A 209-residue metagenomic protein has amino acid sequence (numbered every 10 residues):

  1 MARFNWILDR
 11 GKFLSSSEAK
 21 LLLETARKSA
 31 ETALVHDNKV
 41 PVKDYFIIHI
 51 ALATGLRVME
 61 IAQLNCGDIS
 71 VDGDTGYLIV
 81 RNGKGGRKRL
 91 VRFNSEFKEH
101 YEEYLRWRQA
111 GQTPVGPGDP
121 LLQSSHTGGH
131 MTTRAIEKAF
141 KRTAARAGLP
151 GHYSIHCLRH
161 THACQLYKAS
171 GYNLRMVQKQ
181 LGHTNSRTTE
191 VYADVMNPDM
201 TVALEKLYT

Functional and structural regions predicted by a protein language model:
M1-T209: Conserved catalytic core of the tyrosine transesterase superfamily
